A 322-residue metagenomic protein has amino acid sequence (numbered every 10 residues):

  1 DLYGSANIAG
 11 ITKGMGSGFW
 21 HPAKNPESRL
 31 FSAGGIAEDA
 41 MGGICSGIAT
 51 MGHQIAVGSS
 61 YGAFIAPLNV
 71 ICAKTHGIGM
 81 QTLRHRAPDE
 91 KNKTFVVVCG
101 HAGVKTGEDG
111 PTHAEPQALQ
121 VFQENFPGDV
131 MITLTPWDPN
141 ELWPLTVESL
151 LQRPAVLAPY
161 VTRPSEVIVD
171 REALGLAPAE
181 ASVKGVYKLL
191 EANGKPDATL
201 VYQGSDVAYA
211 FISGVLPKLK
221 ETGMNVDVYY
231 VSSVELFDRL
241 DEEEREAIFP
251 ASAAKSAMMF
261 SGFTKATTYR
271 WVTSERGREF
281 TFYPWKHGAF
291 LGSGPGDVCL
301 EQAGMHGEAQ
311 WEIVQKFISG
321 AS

Functional and structural regions predicted by a protein language model:
D1-V167, A177-P178, Y230, D241 (+3 more regions): Thiamine diphosphate
K91-T94, H101-Q120, L142, S149-S322: Thiamine diphosphate
